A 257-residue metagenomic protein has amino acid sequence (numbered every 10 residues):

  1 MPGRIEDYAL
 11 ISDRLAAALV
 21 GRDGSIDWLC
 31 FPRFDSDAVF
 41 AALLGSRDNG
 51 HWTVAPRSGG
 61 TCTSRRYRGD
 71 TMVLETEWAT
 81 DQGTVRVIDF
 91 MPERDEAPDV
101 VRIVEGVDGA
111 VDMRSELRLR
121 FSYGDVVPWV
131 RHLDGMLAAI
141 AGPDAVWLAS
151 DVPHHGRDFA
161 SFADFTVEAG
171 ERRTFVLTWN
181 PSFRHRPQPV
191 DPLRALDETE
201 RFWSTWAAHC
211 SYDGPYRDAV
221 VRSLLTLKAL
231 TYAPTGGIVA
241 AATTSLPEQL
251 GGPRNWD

Functional and structural regions predicted by a protein language model:
M1-D257: Acidic, mature catalytic/reactive cores of soluble proteins
